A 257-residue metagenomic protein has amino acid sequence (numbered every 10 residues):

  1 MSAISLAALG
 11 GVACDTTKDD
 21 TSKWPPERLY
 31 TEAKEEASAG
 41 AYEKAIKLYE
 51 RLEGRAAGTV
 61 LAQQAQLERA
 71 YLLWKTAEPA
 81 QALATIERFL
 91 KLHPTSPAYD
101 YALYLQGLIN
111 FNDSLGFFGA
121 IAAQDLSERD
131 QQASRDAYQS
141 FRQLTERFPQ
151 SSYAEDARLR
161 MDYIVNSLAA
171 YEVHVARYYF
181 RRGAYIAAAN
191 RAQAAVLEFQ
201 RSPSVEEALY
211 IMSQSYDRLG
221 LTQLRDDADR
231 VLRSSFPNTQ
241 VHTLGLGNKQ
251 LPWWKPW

Functional and structural regions predicted by a protein language model:
S2-G10: Bacterial N-terminal signal peptides
G10-W257: Acidic, polar-rich low-complexity tracts and alpha-helical solenoid repeat scaffolds
